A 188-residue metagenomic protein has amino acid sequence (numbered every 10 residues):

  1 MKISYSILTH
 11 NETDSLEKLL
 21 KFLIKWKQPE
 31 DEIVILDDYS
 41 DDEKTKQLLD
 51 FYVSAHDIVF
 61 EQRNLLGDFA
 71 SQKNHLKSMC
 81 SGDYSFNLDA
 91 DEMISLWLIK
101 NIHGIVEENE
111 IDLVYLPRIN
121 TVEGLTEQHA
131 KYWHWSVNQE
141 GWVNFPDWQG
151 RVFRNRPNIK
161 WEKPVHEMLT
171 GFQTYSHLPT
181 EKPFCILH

Functional and structural regions predicted by a protein language model:
K2-S4: Cell-envelope/extracellular polymer assembly enzymes that use nucleotide-activated donors
I7-T9, D37: Short beta-strand/turn micro-motifs composed of small residues that flank or help shape donor/cofactor-binding pockets
E12-K25: Short, well-formed alpha-helical segments that are part of the catalytic scaffolds of diverse glycosyltransferases
F22, I33-L49, L65, D89: A conserved acidic beta->alpha catalytic loop
Q28, Y52-H56, E108, D147: Short, well-ordered coil/turn elements that cap or connect secondary structure elements
D37, Q62-N64, Y115-P117: Residue-level recognition of beta-strand->loop/alpha-helix junctions
K46-S71, H75, M79: Conserved donor nucleotide-binding strand/loop of the catalytic core
A70-K77, Y84, M93-H188: Catalytic-site signature of metal-activated, phosphate-bearing donor transferases, centered on the GT-A/GT-A-like
